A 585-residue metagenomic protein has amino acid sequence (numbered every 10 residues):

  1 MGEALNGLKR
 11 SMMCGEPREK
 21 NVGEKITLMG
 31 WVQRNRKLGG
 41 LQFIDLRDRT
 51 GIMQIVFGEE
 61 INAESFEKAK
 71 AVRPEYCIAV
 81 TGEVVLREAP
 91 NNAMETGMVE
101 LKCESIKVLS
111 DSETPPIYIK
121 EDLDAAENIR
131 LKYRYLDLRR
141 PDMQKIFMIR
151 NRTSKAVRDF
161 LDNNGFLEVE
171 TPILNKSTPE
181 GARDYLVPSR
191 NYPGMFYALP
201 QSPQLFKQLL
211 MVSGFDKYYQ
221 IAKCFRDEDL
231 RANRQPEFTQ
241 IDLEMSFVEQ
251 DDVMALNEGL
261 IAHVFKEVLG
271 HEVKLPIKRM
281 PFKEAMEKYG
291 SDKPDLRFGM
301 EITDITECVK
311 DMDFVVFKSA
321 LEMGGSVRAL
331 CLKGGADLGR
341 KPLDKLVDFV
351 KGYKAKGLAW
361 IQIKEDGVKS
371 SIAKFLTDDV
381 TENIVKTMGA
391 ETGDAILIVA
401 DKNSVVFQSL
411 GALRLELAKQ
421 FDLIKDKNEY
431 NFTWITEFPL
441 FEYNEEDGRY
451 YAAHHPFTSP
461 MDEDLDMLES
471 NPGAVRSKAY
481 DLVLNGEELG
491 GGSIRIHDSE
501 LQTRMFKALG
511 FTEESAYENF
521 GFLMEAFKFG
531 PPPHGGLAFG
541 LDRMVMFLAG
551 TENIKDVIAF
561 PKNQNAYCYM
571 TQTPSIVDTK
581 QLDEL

Functional and structural regions predicted by a protein language model:
M1-L585: Class II aminoacyl-tRNA synthetase catalytic cores and aaRS-like
